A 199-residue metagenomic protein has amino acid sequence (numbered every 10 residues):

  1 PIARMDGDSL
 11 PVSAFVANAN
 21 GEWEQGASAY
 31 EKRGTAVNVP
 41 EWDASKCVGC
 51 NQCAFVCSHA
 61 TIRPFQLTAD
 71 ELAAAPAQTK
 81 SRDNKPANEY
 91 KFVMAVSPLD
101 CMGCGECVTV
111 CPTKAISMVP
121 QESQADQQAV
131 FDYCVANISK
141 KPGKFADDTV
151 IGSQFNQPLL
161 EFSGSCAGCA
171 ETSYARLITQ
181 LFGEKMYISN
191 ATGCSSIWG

Functional and structural regions predicted by a protein language model:
P1-C101, V108-G199: Ferredoxin-type iron-sulfur electron-transfer modules and their immediate structural context
